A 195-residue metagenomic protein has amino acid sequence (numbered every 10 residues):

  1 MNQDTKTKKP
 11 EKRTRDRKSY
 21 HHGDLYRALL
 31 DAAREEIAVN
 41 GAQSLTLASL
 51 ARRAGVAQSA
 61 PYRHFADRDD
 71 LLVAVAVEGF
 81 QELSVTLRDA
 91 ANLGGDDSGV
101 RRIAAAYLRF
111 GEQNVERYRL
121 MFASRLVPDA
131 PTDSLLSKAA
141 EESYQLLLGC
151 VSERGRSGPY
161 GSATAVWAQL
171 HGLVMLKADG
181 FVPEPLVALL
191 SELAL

Functional and structural regions predicted by a protein language model:
M1-D24: N-terminal intrinsically disordered/low-complexity leader segments
G23-R34, A38, Q43-S44, G55 (+3 more regions): An amphipathic alpha-helix adjacent to DNA-recognition modules
L45-R52, P61: Append "Primarily bacterial transcriptional regulators
D70, R102, A106, L120 (+2 more regions): Amphipathic alpha-helical interaction segments
A74, R88-E116, E141-E142, V166: Hydrophobic alpha-helical connector segments
R109-L146, M175, D179: Short secondary-structure transition hinges
A130-R156, Y160-T164, S191-L195: Amphipathic alpha-helical packing segments from all-alpha helical-bundle domains
V166-E184: Amphipathic C-terminal alpha-helical segment
